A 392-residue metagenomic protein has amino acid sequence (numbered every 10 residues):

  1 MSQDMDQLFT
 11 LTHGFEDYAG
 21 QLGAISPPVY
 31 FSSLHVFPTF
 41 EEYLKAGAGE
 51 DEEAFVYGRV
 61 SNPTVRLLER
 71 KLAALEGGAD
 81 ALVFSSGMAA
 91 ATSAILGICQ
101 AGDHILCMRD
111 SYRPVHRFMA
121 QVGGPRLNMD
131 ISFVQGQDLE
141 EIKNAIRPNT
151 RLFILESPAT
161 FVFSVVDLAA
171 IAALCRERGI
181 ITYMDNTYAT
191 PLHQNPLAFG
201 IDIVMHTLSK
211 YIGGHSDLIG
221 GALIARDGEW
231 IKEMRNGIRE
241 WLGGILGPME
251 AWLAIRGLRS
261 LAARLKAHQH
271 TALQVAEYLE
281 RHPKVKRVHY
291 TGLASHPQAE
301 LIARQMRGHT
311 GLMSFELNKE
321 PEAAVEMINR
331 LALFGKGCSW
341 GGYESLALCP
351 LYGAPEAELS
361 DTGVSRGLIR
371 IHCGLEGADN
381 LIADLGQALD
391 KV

Functional and structural regions predicted by a protein language model:
M1-E52: N-terminal glycine-rich, Lys/His-bearing helix-loop that initiates the first secondary-structure elements of many
S2, L11-Y18, A81-K284, H289: Conserved PLP-enzyme active-site core in the AAT-like
E16, F31-P38, K210, V275 (+4 more regions): Glycine-rich beta-alpha junction loops
L34, T39-A89, P114-V122: Conserved N-terminal alpha-helix of the aminotransferase class I/II PLP-enzyme fold
L75, L279-P283, L331: Acidic-histidine catalytic/liganding microenvironments
A120-Q121, L127, N144, R151 (+3 more regions): PLP-dependent enzyme catalytic core of the Aspartate aminotransferase-like
L242, L331-S339, A388-V392: A common structural junction motif
V285-I369, C373: Conserved C-terminal alpha-helix-loop-beta "cap" of PLP-dependent enzymes that closes/shapes the active-site mouth
